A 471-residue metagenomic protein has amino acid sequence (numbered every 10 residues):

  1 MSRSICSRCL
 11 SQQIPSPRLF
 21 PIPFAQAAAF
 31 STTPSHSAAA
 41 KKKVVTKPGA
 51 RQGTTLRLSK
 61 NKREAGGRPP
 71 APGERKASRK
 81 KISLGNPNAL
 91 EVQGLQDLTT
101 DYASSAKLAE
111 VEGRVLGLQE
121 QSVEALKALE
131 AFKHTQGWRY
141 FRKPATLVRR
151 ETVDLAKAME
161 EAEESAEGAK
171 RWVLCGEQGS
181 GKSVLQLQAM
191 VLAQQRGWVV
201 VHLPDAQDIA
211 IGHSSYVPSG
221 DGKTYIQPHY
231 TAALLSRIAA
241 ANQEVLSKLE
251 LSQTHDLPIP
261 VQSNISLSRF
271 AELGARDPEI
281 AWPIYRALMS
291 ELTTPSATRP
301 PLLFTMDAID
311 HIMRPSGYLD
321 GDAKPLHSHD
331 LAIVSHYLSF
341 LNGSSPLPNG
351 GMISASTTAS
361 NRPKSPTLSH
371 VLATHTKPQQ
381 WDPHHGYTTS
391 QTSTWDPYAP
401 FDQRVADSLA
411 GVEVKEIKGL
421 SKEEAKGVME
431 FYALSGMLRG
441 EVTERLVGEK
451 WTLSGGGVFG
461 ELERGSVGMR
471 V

Functional and structural regions predicted by a protein language model:
S2-E167, G468-M469: A short, basic N-terminal segment
F30, L292-P301: Short basic/glycine-enriched coil/helix segment immediately N-terminal to the Walker B
R149-R150, L155, E160-Q195, L453-V458 (+1 more regions): Glycine-rich P-loop/Walker A and Walker A-like loops and their local beta1-loop-alpha1 context in P-loop NTPases
E167-K170, G181, R299-P301, P348-G350 (+2 more regions): Eukaryote-biased feature marking scaffold/signaling PDZ-domain proteins and nuclear chromatin regulators
R171-T294: P-loop NTPase nucleotide-binding core
L203, I209-A210, L246, S266-T294 (+6 more regions): Replace "adjacent to P-loop NTPase cores in ATP/GTP-dependent enzymes" with "adjacent to NTP-binding cores
R299-M313, Y318-A399: Sensor-1/coupling segment of RecA-like P-loop NTPase cores
H375-Q379, G386-Y387, A399-V471: C-terminal alpha-helical "lid" subdomain
